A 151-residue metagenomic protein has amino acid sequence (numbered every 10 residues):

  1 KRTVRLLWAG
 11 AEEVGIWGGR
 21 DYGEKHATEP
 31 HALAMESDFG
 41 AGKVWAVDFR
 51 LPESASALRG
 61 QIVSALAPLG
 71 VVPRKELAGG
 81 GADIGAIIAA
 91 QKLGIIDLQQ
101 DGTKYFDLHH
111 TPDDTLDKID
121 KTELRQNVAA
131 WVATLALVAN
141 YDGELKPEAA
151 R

Functional and structural regions predicted by a protein language model:
K1-R2, K25-P30, Y141: Secondary-structure transition/capping motifs at alpha-helix termini and the adjoining loop/turn into the next element
R2-R5, Y105-R151: His/Asp/Glu-rich mid-to-C-terminal helical/loop segments that flank catalytic regions of hydrolases
A9-L108: Metal-dependent peptidase/peptidase-like ectodomains
